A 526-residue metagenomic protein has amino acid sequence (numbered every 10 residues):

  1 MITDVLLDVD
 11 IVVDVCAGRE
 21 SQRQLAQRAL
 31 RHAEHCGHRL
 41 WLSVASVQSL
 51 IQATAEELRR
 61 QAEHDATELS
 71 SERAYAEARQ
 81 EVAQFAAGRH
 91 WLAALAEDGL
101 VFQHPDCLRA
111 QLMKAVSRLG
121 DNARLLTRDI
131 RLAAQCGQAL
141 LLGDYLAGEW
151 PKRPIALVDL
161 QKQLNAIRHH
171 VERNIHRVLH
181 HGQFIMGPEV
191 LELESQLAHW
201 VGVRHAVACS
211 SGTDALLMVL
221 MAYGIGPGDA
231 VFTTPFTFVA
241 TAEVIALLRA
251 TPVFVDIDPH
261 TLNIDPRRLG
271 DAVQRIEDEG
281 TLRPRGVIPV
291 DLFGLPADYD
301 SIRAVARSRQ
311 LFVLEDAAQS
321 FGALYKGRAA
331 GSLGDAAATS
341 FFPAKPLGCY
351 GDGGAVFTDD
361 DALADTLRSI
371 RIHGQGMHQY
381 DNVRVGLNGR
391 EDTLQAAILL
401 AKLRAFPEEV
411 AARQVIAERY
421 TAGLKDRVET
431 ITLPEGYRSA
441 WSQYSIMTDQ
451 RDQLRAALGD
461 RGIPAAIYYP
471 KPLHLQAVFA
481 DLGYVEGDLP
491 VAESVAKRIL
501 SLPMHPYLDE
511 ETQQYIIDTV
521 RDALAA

Functional and structural regions predicted by a protein language model:
M1-D4, A110, K114-L157: Acidic, PIN/NYN-like endoribonuclease modules and their adjacent C-terminal/linker elements
M1-L42, Q52-E68: Short, well-structured N-terminal submotif of metal-dependent ribonuclease cores
G18, V44-S49, E77-A115, G187 (+2 more regions): Acidic catalytic patch
W150-Q183: N-terminal "arm"/small-domain region of PLP-dependent enzymes with the aminotransferase-like
Q183-A230, V244-L248, F254-D256, R328: Phosphate-binding glycine-rich loop
V190-S195, V203-R204, R267, G280-L282 (+5 more regions): PLP-dependent aminotransferase class I/II
T251-N263, A466: Short beta-strand->loop structural element characteristic of the AMP-binding/adenylate-forming
H260-C349, A355-F357: Active-site phosphate-binding strand-loop segment of PLP-dependent enzymes
